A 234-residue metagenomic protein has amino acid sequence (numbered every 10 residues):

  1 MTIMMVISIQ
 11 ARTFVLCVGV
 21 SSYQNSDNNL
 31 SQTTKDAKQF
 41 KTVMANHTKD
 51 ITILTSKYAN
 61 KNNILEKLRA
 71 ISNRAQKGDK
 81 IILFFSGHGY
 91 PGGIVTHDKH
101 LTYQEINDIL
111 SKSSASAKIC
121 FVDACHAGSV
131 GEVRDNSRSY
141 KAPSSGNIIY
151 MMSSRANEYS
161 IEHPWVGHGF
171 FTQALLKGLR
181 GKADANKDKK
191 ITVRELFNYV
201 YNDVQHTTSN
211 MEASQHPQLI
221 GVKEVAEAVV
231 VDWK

Functional and structural regions predicted by a protein language model:
M4-K234: Cysteine endopeptidase catalytic domains of the caspase/legumain-like
